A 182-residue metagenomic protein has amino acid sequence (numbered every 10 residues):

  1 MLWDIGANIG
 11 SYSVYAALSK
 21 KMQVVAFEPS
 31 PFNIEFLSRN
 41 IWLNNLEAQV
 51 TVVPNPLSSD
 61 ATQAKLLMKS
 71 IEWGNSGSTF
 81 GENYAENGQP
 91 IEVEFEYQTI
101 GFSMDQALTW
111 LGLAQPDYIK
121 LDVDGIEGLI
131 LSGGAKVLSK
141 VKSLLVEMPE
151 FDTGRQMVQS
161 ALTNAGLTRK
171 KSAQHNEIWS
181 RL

Functional and structural regions predicted by a protein language model:
M1-L182: Phosphate/nucleotide-binding beta-alpha loop and adjacent structural elements of enzyme active sites
